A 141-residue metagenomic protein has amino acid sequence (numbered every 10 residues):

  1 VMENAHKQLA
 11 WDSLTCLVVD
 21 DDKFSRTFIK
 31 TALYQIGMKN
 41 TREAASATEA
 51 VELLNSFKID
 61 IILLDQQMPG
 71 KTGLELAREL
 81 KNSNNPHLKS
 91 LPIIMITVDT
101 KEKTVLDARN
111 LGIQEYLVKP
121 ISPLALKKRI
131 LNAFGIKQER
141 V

Functional and structural regions predicted by a protein language model:
V1-T15, L124-V141: Non-catalytic signal-transmission and effector/linker regions of two-component phosphorelay proteins
K23-R42: Two-component/phosphorelay signaling modules centered on CheY-like receiver
E43-E52, G73: Helix N-cap/capping motif at the beta->alpha junctions
E52, L74-H87: Short amphipathic alpha-helix used as the core "switch/output" element in two-component signaling
F57-L63: Active-site beta3 strand of CheY-like receiver
M68: Receiver (REC) domain active-site loop signature in two-component systems and cognate sites in sensor histidine kinases
E75, T100-E115: Alpha4 helix (beta4-alpha4-beta5 surface) of REC/receiver domains from two-component response regulators
